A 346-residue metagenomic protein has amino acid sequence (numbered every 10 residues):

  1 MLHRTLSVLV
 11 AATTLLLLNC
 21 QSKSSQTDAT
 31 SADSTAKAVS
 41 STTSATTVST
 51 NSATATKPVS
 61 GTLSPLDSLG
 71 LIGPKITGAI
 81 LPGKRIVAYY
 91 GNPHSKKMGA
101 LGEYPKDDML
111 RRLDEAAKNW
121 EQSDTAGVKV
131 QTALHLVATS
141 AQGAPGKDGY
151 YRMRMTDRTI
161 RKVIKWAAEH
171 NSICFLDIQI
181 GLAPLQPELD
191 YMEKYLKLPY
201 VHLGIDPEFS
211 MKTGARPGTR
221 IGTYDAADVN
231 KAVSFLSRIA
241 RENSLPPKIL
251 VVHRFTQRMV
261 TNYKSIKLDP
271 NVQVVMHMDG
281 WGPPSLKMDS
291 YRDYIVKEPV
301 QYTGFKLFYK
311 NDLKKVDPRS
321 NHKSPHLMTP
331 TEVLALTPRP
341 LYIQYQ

Functional and structural regions predicted by a protein language model:
M1-S7: Bacterial N-terminal signal peptides that target proteins for export
L16-N19: C-terminal motif of bacterial Sec signal peptides marking the signal peptidase cleavage site
Q21-M153, P270-V272, L286-I295, P299-Q346: Alpha/beta catalytic barrel-like cores
N92-H94, V137-T139, Q179-G181, E208-S210 (+3 more regions): Active-site beta-loop-alpha junctions enriched in small/polar residues
K129-E208: Substrate-binding cleft of extracellular glycoside hydrolase catalytic domains
D157-T159, L196-P207, A226-V229, N271-L286: Acidic, His- and aromatic-enriched active-site or binding-groove loops in soluble protein domains that engage sugars
I180-L185, R241-M259: Aromatic-lined carbohydrate-recognition surfaces of secreted/lumenal glycan-active proteins
P207-L245: Substrate-binding surface in catalytic domains of secreted glycosidases
